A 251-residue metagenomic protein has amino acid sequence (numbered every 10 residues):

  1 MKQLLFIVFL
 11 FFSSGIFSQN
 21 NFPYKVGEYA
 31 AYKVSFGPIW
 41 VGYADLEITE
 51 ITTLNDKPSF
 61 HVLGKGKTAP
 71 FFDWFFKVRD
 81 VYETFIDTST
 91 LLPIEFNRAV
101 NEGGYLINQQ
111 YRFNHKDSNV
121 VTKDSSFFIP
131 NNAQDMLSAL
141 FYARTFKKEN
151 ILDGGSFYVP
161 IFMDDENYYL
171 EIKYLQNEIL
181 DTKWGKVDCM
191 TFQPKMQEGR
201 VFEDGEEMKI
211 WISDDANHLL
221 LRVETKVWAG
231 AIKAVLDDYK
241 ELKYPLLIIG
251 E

Functional and structural regions predicted by a protein language model:
L4-S13: Sec-dependent N-terminal signal peptides
S14-S18: Sec/Tat signal peptide C-region and signal peptidase I cleavage site
Q19-F113, I151-E251: Acidic, serine/threonine-rich low-complexity disordered tracts
S118-V121, L221: Short, hydrophobic/proline-enriched secondary-structure or compact coil segments at domain edges
V121-N131: Charged, low-complexity surface segments at secondary-structure and domain boundaries
I129-F162: Anionic-ligand-binding alpha/beta catalytic cores of soluble enzymes and soluble regulatory domains that recognize
